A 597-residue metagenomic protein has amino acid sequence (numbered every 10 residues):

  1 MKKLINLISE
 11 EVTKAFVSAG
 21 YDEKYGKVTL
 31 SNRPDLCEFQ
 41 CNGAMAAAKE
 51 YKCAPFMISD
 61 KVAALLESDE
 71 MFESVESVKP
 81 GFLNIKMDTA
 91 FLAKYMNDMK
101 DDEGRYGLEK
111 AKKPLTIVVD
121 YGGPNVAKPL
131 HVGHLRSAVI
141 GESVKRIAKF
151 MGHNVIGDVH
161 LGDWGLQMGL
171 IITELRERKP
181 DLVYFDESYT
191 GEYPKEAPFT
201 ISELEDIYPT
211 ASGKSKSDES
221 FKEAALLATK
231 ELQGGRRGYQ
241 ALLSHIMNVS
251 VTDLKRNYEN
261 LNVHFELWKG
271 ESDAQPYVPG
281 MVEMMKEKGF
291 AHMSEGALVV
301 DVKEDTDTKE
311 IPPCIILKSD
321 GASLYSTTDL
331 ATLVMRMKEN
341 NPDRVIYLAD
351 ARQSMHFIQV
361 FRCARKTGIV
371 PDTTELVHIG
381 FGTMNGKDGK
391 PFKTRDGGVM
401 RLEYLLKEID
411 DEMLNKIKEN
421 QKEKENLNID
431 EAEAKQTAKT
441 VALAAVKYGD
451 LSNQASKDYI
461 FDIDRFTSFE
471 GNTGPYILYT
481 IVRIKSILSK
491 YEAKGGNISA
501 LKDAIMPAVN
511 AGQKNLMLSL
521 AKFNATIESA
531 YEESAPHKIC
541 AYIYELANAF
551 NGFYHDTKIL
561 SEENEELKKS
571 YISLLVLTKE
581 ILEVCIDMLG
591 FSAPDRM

Functional and structural regions predicted by a protein language model:
M1-A93, L108-M597: Non-catalytic interaction-recognition regions
K94-M99: Short, charged, solvent-exposed linker or helix-capping segments at domain edges/interfaces that act as flexible hinges
E103-G107: A common structural junction motif
